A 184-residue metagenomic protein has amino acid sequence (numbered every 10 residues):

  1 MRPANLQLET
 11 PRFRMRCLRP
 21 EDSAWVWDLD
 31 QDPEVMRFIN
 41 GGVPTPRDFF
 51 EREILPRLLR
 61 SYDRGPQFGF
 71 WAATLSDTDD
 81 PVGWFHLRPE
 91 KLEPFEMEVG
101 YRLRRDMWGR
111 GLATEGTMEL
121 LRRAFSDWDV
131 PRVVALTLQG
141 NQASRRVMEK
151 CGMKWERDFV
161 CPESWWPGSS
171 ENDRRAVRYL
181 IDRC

Functional and structural regions predicted by a protein language model:
M1, R64-P66: Short solvent-exposed loop/turn micro-motifs enriched in small/polar/acidic residues
M1-F38, T74-C184: Acyl-donor (CoA/ACP) binding surface of acyl/acetyltransferases
E34-L58, F68-G69: Conserved GNAT-fold acetyl-CoA-binding loop/helix
P66-F68, V130: Short, high-confidence coil segments that cap the C-terminus of an alpha-helix and link into the following beta-strand
